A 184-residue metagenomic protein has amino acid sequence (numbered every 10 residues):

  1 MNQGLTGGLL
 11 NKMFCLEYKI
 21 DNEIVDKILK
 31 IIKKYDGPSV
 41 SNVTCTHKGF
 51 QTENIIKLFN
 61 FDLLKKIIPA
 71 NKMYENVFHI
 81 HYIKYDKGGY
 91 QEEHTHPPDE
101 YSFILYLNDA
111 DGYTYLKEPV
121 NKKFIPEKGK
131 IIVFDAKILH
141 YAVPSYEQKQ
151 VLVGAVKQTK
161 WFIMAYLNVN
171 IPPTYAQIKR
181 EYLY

Functional and structural regions predicted by a protein language model:
M1-N11, P173-Y184: Fe(II)/2-oxoglutarate
M1-Y74, Y90: Non-heme Fe(II)/2-oxoglutarate
T6, F50-N54, P97-D99, V143 (+1 more regions): Intrinsic structural disorder/low-complexity segments
T6, T44-T46, T52, T95 (+3 more regions): Residue-identity detector for threonine
M73-P172: Catalytic core of non-heme Fe(II) oxygenases with the double-stranded beta-helix
